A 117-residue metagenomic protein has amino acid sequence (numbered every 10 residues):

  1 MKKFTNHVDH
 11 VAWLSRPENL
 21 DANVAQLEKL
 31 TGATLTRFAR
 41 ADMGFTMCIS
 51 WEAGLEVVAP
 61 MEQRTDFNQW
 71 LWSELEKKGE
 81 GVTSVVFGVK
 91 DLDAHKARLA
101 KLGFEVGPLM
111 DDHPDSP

Functional and structural regions predicted by a protein language model:
M1-A25, E80-F87: N-terminal beta-strand motif that seeds the catalytic metal site of vicinal oxygen chelate
M1-F4, C48-W51, E56-V57, D93-P117: Vicinal oxygen chelate
N6, L20-A22, K29-L30, G54-P60 (+1 more regions): N-terminal start-of-chain detector that recognizes signal peptides and the immediate post-cleavage beginning
D9, K29-T34, W51-L55, G81-T83 (+2 more regions): Generic structural motif recognizing short loop/turn segments at the entrances and edges of beta-strands
P17, M61, V89-D91: Non-catalytic surface loops within mature trypsin-like serine protease
P17-L35, H95-L102: Amphipathic alpha-helical segments
A33-E76, D111, P117: Conserved short beta-strand elements that form part of the metal-binding/catalytic scaffold of enzyme active sites
W72-K90, H95-F104: Short, solvent-exposed interaction modules
